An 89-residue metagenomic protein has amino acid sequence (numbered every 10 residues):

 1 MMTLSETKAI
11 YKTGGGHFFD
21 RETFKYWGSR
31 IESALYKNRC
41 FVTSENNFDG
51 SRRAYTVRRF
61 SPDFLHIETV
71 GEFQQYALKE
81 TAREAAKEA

Functional and structural regions predicted by a protein language model:
M2-D63: Short N-terminal "domain-start" leader segments that mark the transition from disordered tails or signal peptides into
Y26, F60-E84: A short, exposed loop/beta-hairpin motif centered on an aromatic-Gly-Thr core
